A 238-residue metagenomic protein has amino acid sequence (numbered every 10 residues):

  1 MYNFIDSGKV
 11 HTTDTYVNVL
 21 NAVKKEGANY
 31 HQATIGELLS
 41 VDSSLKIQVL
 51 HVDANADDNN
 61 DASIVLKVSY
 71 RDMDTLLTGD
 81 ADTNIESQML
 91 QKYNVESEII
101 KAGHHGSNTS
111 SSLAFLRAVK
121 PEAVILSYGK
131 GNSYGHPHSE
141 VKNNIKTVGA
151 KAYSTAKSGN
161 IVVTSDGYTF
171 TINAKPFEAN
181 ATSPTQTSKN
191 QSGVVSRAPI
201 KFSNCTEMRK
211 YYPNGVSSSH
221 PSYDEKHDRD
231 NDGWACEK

Functional and structural regions predicted by a protein language model:
M1-S192: Non-globular, low-confidence helical/coil segments that flank catalytic cores
T185-K238: Mature, structured domains enriched in cysteine- and short glycine motifs
